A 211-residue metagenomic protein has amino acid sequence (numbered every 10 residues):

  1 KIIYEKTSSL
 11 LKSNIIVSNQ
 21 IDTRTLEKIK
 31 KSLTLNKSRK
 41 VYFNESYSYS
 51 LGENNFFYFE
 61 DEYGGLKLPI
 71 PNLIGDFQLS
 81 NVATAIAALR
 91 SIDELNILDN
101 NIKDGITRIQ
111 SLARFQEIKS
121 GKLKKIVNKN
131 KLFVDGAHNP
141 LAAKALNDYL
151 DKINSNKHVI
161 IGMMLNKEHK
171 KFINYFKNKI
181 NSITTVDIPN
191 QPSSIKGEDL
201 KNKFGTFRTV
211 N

Functional and structural regions predicted by a protein language model:
K1, E62-S182: Nucleotide phosphate-binding/pyrophosphate-handling subdomain across enzymes that bind or process nucleotide phosphates
K1-K67, V82, I86-N100: Acidic, Mg2+-coordinating active-site environments of NTP-dependent enzymes
I16-V41, N54, K129-V134, P140 (+1 more regions): C-terminal helical cap/extension that packs against the catalytic core of soluble nucleotide-cofactor enzymes
V17, R24, S50, S80 (+3 more regions): A broad, structure-centric signal for solvent-exposed, well-ordered loop/edge residues that line or flank functional
S46-G52, L123-K125, Q191-S193: A short acidic, often aromatic-flanked loop/helix-cap motif at beta-alpha or helix-coil junctions that lines enzyme
S46-Y47, H138, I161-L165, D187-P192: Short, acidic/turn-prone active-site loops that include or flank metal/cofactor- and phosphate-binding residues
F57-E60, Q116, G205-R208: Compositionally biased, low-structure terminal segments
